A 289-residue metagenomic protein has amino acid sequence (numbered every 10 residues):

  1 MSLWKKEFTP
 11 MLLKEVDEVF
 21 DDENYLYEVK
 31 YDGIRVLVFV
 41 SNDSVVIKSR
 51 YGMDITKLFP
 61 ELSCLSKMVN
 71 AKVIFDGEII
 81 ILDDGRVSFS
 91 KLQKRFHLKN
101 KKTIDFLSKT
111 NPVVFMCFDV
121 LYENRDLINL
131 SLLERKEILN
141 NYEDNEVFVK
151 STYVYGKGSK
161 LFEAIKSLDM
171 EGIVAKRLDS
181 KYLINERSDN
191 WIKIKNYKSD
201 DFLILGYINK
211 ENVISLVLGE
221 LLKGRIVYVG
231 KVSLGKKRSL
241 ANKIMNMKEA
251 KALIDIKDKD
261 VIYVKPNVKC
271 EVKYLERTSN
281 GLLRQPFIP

Functional and structural regions predicted by a protein language model:
M1-P289: Catalytic cores of nucleic-acid ligases and guanylyltransferases
